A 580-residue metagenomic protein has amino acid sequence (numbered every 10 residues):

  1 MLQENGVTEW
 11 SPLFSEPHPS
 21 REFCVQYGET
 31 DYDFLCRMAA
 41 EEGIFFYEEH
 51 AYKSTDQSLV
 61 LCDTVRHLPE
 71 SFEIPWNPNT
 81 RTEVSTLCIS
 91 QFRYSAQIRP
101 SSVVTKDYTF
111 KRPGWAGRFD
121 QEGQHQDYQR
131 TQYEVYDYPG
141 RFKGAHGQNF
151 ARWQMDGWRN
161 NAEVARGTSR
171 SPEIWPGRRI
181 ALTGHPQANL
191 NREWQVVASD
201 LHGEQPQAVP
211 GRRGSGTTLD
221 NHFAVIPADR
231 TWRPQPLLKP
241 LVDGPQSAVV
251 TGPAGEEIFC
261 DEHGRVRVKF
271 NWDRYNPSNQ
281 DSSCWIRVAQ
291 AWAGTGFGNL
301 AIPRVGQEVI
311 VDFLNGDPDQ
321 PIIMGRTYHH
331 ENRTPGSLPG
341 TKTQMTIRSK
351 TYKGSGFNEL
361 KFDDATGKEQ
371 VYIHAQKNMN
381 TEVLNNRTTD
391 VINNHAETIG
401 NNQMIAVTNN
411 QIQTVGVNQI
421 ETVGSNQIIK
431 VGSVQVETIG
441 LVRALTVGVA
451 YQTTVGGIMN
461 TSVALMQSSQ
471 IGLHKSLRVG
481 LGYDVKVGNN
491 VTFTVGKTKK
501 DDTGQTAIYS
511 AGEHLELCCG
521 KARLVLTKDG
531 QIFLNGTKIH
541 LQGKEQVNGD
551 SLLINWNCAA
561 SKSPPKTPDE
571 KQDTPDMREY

Functional and structural regions predicted by a protein language model:
Q3-E9, E16, C24-A228: Extended, domain-scale alpha-helical bundle/helix-rich regions
E9-F23, D281-A291: Short, conserved helix/loop micro-motifs enriched in His/Cys and acidic residues
I44, L61-T64, D243-N535, H540-Q542: Structural signature for extended repeat/solenoid scaffolds and their inter-repeat hinge/linker regions, spanning
Y47, P69-F72, P100-D107, P113-F119 (+11 more regions): Short helix/loop capping segments that flank catalytic or ligand/cofactor-binding pockets
S58-L59, L68-F72, Q505-A507, G512-Y580: Intrinsic-disorder/coil detector with helix-boundary
S90-S95, R213, L237-K239, E256-E257 (+2 more regions): A generic local secondary-structure boundary/capping motif
K111-K143, T231-R274, Q344: Extended boundary segments
Q187-A248, M324-H330, T334-M345, K562-P565 (+1 more regions): Acidic, low-complexity/disordered segments
